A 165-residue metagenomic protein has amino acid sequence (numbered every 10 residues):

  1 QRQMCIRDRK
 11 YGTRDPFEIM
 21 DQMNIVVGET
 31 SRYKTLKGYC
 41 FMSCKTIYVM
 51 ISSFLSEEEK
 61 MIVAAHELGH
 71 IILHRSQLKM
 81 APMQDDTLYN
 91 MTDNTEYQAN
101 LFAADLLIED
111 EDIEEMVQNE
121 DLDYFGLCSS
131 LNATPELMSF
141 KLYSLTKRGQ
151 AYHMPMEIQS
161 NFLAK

Functional and structural regions predicted by a protein language model:
Q1-K165: Active-site hotspot residues in diverse enzymes, especially metal/ion-binding acidic/histidine motifs
